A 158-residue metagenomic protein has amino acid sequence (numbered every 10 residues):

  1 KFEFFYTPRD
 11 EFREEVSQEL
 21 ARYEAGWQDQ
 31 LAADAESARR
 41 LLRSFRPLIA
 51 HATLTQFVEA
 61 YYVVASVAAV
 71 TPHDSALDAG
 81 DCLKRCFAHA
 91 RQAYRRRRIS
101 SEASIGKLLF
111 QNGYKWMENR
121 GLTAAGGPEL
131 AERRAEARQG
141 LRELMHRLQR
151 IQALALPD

Functional and structural regions predicted by a protein language model:
K1-D158: Membrane-interfacial terminal anchoring regions of lipid-handling membrane enzymes
